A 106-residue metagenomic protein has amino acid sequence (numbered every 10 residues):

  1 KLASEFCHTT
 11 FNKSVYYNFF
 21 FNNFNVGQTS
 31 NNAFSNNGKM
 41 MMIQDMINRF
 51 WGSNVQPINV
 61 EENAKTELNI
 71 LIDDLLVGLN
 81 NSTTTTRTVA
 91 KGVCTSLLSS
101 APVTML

Functional and structural regions predicted by a protein language model:
K1-L106: Composition-driven recognition of low-complexity segments enriched in small/aliphatic/hydroxylated residues
